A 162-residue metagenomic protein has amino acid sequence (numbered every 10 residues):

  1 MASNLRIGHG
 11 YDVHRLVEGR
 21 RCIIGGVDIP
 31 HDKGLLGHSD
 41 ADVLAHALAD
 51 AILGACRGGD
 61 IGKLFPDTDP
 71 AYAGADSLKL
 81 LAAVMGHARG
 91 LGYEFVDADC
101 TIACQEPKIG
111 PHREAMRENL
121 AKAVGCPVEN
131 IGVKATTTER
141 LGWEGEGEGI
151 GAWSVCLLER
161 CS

Functional and structural regions predicted by a protein language model:
A2-N119, V124: RNase III-family endoribonuclease catalytic core
N4-R6, D97, K108-G110, R117-E118 (+2 more regions): C-terminal binding/interaction regions
